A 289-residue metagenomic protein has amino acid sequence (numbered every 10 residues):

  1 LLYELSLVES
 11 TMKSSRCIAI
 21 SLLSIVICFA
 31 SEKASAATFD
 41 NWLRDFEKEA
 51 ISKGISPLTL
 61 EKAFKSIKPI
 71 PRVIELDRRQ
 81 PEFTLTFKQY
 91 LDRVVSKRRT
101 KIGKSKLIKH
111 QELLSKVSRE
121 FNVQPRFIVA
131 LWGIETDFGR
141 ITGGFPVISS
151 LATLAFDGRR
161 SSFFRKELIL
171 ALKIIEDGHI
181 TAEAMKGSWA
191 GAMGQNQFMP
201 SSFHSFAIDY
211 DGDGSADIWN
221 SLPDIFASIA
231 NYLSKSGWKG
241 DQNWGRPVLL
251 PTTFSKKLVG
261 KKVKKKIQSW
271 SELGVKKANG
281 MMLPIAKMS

Functional and structural regions predicted by a protein language model:
L1-T11: Short, Lys/Arg-enriched N-terminal segments with co-localized hydrophobic residues within the first ~10-30 amino acids
S10-S21: Bacterial N-terminal signal peptides that target proteins for export
I20-C28: Bacterial N-terminal signal peptides
S31-E32: N-terminal signal peptide c-region/cleavage motif recognized by signal peptidases
A36-K53: Short N-terminal segments immediately surrounding and downstream of signal-peptide cleavage
I55-K287: Catalytic glycan-binding domains that act on GlcNAc-containing polysaccharides
